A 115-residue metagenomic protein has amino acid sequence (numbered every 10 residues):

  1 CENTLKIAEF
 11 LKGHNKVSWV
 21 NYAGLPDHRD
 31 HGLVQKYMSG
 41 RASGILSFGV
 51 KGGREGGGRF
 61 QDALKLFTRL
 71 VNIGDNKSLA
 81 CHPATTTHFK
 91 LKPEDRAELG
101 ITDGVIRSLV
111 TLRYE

Functional and structural regions predicted by a protein language model:
C1-I45, G49-S78, A84: Active-site C-terminal subdomain of aminotransferase-like
G52-G56, D62-A63, N72-I73, K77-E115: PLP-dependent enzyme catalytic core of the Aspartate aminotransferase-like
